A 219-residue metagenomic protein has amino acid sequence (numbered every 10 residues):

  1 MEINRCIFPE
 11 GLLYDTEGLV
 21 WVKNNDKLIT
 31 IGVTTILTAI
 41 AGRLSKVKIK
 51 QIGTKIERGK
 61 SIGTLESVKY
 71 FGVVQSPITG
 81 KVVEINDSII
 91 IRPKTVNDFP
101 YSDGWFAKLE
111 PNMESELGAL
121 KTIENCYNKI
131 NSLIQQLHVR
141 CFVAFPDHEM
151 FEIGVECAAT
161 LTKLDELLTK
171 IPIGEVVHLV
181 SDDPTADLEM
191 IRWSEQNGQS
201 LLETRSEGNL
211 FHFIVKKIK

Functional and structural regions predicted by a protein language model:
M1-R58, G104-F106, P111, L120-N125 (+1 more regions): Acidic, low-complexity mobile loops and tails
N24-K27, I85-I91, E116, S206: Short, conserved beta-turn/loop elements at beta-strand boundaries and strand-helix junctions
T38, S88-E116: Short solvent-exposed strand/turn elements
Q51-L65, T79, V83: Short, well-structured beta-strand-loop connectors
E66-Q75, R92-T95, D187-L188: Short, Lys/Arg- and Gly-enriched loop/turn segments at beta-strand edges
C141-K219: Domain-level signature for proteins that mediate thiol-based redox and metal-cofactor handling
